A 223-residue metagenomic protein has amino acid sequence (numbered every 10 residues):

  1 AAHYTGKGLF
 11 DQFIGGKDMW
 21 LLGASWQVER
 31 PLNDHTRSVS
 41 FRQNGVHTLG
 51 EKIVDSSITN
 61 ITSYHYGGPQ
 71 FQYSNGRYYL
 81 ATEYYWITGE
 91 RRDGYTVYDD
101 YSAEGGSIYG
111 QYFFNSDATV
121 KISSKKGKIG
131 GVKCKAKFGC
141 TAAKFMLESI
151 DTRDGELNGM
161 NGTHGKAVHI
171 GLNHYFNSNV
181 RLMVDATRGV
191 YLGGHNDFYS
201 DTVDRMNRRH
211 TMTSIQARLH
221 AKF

Functional and structural regions predicted by a protein language model:
A1-N33: Aromatic- and glycine-enriched pocket-lining scaffold segments that form the walls of small-molecule binding clefts
W26, T36-F223: Outer-membrane beta-barrel pore domains
